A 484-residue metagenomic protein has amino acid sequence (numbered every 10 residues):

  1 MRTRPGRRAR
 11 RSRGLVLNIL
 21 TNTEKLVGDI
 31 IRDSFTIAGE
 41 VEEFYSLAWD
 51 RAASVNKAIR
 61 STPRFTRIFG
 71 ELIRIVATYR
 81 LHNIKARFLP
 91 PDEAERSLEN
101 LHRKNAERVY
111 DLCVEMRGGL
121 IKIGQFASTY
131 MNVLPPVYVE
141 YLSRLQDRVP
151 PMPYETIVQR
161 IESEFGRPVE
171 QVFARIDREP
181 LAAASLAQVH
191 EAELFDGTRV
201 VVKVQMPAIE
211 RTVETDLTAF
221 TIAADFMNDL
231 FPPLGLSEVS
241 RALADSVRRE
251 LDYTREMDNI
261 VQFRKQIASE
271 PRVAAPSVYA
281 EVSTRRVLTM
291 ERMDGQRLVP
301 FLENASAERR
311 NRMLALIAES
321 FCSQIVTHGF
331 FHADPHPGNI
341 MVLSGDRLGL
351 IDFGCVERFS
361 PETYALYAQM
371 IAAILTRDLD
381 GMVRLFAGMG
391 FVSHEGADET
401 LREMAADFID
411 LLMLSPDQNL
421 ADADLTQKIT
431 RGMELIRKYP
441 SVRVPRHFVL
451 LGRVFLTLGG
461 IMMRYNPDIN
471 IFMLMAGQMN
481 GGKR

Functional and structural regions predicted by a protein language model:
M1-Q188, E214-L236, I469-N470, L474-G477 (+1 more regions): N-terminal accessory/targeting segments that precede structured cores
R7, L47-S61, F88-L89, E93 (+6 more regions): Helix-rich C-lobe and terminal helical cap/extension of kinase-like folds
G119, A183-L186, S283-L288, R453: Core structural elements
P136, S143-P150, E162, E210-T215 (+5 more regions): ATP-dependent phospho-/nucleotidyl transfer catalytic cores
E191, T198-M206: Glycine-rich ATP phosphate-binding loop
A192-E193, P335: Conserved beta3 strand of the Hanks-type protein kinase catalytic N-lobe
D196-T198, R347: Short acidic/polar mixed-charge low-complexity motifs
G338-V342: Hydrophobic residue at the +6 position relative to the catalytic HRD Asp in the kinase catalytic loop
